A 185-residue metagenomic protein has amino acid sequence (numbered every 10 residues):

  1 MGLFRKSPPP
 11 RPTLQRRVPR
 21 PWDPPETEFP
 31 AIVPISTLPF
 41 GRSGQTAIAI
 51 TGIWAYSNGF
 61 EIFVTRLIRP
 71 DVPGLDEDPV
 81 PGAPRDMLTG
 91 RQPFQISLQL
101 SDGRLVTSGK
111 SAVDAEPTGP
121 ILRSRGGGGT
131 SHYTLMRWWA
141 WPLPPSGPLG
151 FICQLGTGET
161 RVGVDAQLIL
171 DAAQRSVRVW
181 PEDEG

Functional and structural regions predicted by a protein language model:
G2-G41, A47-A49: A eukaryote-biased signal for short, well-structured alpha-helical docking elements
A49-A55: Beta-strand-rich domain onsets/edges
F60-I68: Short, well-ordered beta-strand segments enriched in hydrophobic/aromatic residues
P70-V72, L155-G163: Short acidic/polar inter-strand loop motif in beta-rich domains
D76-F94: Short coil-to-beta strand junction motifs in C2/discoidin
G90-W141: Extended, solvent-exposed segments with strong compositional bias
L143-T157: Short, surface-exposed ligand- or partner-binding patches at beta-edge/loop junctions that are enriched in aromatics
T160-G185: Short beta-strand elements
